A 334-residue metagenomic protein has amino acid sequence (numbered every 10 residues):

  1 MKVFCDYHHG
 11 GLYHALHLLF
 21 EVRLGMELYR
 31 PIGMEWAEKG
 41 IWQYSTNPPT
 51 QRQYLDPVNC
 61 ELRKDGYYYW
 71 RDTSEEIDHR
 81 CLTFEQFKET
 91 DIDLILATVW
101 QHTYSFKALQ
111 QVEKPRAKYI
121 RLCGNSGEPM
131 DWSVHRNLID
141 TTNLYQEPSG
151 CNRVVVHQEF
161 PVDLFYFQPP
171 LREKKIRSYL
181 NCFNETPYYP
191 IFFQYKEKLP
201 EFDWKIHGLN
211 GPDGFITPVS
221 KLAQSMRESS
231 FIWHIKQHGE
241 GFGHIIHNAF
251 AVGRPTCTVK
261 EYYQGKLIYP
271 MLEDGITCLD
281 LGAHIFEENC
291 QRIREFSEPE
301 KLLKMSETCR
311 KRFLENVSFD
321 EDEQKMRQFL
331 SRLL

Functional and structural regions predicted by a protein language model:
M1-K118, L281, F319-D320, Q324-R332: N-terminal pre-catalytic "stem/leader" segment of glycosyltransferase-like enzymes
L94-F192, V317: Catalytic core of nucleotide-activated saccharide and alditol-phosphate transferases
H207-R227, G239, H284: Conserved active-site histidine-acidic residue motif and adjacent donor-binding/catalytic loop of glycosyltransferases
A223, I245-A251: Short alpha-helical segment that forms part of, or immediately flanks, the ligand-binding pocket in carbohydrate-active
Q224-G241, R254: Acidic donor-binding loop of glycosyltransferase active sites
H234-I246, T258-L272: Nucleotide-sugar-dependent
K266-I293: Change "using UDP/GDP/dTDP sugars" to "using nucleotide sugars
H284-E287, S297-L334: A charged, aromatic-enriched C-terminal amphipathic alpha-helix characteristic of glycosyltransferases across folds
